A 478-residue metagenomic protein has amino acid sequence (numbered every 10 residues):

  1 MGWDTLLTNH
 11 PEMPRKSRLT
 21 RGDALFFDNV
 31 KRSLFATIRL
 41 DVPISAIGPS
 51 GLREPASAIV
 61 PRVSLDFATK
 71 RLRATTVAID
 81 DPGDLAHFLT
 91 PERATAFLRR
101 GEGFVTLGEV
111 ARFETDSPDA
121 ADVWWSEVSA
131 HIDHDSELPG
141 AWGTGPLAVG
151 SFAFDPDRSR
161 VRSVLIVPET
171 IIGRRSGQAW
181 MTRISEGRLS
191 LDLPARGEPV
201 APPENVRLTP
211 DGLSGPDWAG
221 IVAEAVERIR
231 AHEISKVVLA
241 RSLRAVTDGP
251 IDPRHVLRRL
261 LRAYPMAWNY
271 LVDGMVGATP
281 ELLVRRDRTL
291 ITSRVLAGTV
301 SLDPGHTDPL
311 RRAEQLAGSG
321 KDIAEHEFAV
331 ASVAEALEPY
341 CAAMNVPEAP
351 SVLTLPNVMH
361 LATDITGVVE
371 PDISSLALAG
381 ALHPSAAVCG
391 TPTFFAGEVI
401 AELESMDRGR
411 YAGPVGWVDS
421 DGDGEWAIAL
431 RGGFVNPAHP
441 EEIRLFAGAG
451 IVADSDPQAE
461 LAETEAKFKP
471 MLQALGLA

Functional and structural regions predicted by a protein language model:
N9-K16, V42-S45: Ser/Thr/Pro/Gly-rich low-complexity, intrinsically disordered segments
F26-F27, F35: Aromatic (phenylalanine/tyrosine) cluster motif
G48, E54-D81, T90-R93, R100-E127 (+5 more regions): Contiguous alpha-helical scaffold segments within structured protein domains that host functional hotspots
G108-V167: Glycine-rich, N-terminal phosphate-binding loop and its surrounding beta-alpha-beta segment
E109-R112, S159-V161, L165-T170, A179 (+5 more regions): An anion-binding catalytic pocket shared by soluble metabolic enzymes
I373-A478: Conserved hydrophobic core element of enzyme catalytic domains
